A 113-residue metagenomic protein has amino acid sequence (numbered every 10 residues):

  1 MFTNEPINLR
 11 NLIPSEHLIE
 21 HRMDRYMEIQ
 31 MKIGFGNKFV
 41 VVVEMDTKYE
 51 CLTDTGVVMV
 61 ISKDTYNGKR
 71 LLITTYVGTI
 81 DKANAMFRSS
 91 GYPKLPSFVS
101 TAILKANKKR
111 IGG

Functional and structural regions predicted by a protein language model:
M1-G113: Ribonuclease/tRNase effector modules and their secretory precursors
